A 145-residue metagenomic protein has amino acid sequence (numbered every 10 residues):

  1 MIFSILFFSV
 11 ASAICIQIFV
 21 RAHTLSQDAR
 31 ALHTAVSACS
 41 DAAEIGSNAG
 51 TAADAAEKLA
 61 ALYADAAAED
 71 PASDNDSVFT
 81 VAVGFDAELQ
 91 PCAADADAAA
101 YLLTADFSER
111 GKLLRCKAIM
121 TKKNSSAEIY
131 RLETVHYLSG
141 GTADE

Functional and structural regions predicted by a protein language model:
M1-I18: N-terminal single-pass transmembrane signal-anchor helix
L6, V20-E145: Flexible, low-complexity segments enriched in proline/glycine/serine and punctuated by aromatic residues
